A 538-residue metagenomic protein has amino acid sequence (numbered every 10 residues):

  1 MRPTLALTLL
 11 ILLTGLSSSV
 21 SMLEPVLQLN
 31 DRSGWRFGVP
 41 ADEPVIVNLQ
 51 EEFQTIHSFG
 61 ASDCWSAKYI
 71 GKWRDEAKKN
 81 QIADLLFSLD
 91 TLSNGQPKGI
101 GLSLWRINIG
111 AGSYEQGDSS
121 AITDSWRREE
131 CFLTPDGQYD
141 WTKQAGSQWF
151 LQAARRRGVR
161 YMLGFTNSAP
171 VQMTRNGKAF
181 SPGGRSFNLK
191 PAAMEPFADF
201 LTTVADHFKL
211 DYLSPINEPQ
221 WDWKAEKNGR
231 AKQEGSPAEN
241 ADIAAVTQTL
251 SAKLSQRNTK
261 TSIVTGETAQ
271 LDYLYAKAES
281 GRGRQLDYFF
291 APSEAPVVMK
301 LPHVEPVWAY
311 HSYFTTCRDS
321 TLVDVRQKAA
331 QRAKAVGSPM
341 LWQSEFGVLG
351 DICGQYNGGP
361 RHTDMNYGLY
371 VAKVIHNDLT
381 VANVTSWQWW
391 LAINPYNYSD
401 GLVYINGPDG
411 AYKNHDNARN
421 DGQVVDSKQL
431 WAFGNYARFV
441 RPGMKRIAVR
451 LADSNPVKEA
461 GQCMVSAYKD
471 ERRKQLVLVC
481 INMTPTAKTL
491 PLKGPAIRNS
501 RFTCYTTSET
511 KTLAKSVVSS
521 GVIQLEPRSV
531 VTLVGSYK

Functional and structural regions predicted by a protein language model:
R2-T8: Sec-dependent signal peptide recognition, specifically the positively charged N-region followed immediately by
T8-G15: Bacterial N-terminal signal peptides
S21-P215, W221, A241-A291, V297-V304 (+3 more regions): Non-catalytic accessory regions flanking glycosidase/transglycosidase catalytic cores in CAZymes
D140-Q144, K260-I263, H303-G354: Glycoside hydrolase catalytic-domain groove-lining segments
G184-N188, G229-A238: Glycine-rich tight-turn/loop motif centered on a GG-T
P219-Q220, A269, Y313-F314, G347 (+1 more regions): Catalytic metal-binding/acid-base residues of hydrolase active sites
M340-R438, I447-S454: Aromatic/acidic polysaccharide-binding cleft in carbohydrate-active enzymes
